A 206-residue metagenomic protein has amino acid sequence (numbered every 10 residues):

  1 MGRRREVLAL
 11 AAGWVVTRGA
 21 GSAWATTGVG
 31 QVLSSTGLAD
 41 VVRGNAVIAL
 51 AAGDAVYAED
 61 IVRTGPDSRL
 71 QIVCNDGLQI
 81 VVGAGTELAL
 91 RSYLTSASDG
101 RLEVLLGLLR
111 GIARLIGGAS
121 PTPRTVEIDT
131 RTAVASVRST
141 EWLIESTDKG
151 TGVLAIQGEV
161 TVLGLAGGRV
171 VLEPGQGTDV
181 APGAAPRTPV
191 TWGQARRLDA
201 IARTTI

Functional and structural regions predicted by a protein language model:
M1-G2, L10-R18: N-terminal secretory signal peptides
V7, W14, A23-I61, G65-R69 (+2 more regions): Flexible, surface-exposed loop/linker segments and immediately adjacent secondary-structure boundaries
